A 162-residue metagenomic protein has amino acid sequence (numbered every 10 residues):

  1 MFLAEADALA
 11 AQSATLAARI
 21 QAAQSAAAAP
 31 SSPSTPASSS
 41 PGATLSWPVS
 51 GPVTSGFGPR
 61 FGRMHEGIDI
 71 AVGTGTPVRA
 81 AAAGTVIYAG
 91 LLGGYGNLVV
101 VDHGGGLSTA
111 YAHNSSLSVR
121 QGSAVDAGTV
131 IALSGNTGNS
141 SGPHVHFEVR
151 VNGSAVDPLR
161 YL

Functional and structural regions predicted by a protein language model:
M1-S40: Alpha-helical oligomerization segments with coiled-coil/rod-like character
S40-L162: Catalytic cores of peptidoglycan-degrading enzymes
